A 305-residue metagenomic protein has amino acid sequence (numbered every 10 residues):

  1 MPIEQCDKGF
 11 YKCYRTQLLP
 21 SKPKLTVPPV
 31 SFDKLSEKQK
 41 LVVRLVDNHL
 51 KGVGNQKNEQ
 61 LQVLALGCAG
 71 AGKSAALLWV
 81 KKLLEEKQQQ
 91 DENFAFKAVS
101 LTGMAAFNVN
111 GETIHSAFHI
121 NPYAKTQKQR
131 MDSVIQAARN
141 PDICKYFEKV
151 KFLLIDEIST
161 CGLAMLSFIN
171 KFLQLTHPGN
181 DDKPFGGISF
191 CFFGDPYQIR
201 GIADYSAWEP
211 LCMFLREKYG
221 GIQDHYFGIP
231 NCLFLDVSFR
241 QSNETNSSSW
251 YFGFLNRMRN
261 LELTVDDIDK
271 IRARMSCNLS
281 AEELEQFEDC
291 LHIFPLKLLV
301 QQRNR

Functional and structural regions predicted by a protein language model:
M1-R305: Conserved ATP-binding/catalytic motifs of P-loop helicase motor domains
